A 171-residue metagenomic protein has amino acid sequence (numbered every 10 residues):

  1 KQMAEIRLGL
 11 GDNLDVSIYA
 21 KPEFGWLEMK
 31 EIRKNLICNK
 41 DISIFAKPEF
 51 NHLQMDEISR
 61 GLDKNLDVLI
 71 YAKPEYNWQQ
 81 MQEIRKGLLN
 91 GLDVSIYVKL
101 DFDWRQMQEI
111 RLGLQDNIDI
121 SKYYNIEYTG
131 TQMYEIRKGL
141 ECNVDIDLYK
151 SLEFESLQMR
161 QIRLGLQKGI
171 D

Functional and structural regions predicted by a protein language model:
K1-D171: General marker for long, soluble alpha-helical cores
